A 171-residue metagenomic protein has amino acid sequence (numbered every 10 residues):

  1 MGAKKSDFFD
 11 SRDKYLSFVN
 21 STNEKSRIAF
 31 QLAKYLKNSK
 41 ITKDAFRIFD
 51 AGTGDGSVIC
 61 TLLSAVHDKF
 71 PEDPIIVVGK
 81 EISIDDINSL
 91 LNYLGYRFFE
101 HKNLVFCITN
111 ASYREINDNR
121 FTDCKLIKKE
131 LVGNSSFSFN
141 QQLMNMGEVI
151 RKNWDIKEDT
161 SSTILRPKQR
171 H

Functional and structural regions predicted by a protein language model:
M1-K43: Class I SAM-dependent methyltransferase Rossmann-like catalytic core, especially the SAM/SAH-binding loop
R27, S57, N88: Residues that form or flank phosphate/diphosphate-binding pockets in enzymes that use nucleotide phosphates
I41, T61-H171: Class I S-adenosyl-L-methionine-dependent methyltransferase module
K43-S57, V77-V78: Conserved class I S-adenosyl-L-methionine
